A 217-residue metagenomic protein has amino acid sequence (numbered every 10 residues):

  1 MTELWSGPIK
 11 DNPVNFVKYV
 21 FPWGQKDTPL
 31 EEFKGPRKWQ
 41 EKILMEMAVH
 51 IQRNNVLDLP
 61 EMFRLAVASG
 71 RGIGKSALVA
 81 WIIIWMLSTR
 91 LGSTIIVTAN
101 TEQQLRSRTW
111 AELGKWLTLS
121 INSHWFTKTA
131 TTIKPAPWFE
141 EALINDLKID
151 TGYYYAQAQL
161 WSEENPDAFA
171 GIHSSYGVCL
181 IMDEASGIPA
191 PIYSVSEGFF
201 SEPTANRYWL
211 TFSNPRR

Functional and structural regions predicted by a protein language model:
M1-R217: Phosphate/NTP-binding elements of NTP-utilizing enzymes
